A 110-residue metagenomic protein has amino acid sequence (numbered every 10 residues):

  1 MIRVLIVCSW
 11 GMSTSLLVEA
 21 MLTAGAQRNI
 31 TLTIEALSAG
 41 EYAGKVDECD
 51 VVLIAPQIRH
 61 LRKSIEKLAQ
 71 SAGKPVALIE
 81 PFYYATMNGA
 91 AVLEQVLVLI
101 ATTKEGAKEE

Functional and structural regions predicted by a protein language model:
I2-A39: Conserved active-site segments centered on acidic
R3, P75-E110: Ser/Thr/Gly-rich flexible loops in soluble cytosolic domains mediating phosphotransfer, phosphorylation
W10, Q57-R59: Short glycine-rich anion-binding loops that position phosphate/pyrophosphate groups of nucleotides and phosphorylated
S15-E19, R59-E66: Short, surface-exposed alpha-helical segments at coil->helix boundaries
E19, T23-A26, K67, E94 (+1 more regions): Short, well-ordered alpha-helices that flank and scaffold nucleotide-derived cofactor binding pockets
V46-V51: Short acidic/histidine-rich motifs immediately flanking catalytic phosphotransfer sites in two-component signaling
L53-A55: Acidic beta-strand-to-loop metal/phosphate-binding motif
L61-Y83: A short, gly/pro- and small-residue-rich
